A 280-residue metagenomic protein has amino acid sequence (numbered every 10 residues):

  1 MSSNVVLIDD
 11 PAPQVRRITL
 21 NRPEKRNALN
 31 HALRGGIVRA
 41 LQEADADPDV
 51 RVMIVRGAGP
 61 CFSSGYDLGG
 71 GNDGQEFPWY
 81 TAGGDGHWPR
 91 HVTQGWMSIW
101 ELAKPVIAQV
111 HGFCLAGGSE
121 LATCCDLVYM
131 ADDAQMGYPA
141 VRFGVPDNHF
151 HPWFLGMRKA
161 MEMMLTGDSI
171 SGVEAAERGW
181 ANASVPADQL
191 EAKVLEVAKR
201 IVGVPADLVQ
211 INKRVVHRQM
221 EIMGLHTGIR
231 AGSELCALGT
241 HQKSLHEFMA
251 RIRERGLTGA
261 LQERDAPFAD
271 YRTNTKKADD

Functional and structural regions predicted by a protein language model:
M1-A58, D279-D280: Conserved CoA-thioester-binding segment of acyl-CoA-metabolizing enzymes
M1-P13, S171-G172, A192, K199 (+1 more regions): C-terminal alpha-helix plus adjacent terminal tail
I18, R22, G36-I37, V55 (+5 more regions): Terminal peptide-recognition signature
A32-G36, H91, S98, K193 (+2 more regions): Charged catalytic carboxylate motif
G36-A40, P89, S171: Short, well-ordered amphipathic alpha-helical segments that serve as non-catalytic structural scaffolds within diverse
G57-S98, G256-A260: Glycine- (often His-adjacent) and acidic-residue-rich active-site loop that binds/positions the CoA thioester
L68-E76, L127-A131, A250: A glycine- and small-aliphatic-rich helix-loop capping segment at beta-alpha/alpha-beta transitions that lines
M97-V209: Crotonase-fold acyl-CoA enzyme core
